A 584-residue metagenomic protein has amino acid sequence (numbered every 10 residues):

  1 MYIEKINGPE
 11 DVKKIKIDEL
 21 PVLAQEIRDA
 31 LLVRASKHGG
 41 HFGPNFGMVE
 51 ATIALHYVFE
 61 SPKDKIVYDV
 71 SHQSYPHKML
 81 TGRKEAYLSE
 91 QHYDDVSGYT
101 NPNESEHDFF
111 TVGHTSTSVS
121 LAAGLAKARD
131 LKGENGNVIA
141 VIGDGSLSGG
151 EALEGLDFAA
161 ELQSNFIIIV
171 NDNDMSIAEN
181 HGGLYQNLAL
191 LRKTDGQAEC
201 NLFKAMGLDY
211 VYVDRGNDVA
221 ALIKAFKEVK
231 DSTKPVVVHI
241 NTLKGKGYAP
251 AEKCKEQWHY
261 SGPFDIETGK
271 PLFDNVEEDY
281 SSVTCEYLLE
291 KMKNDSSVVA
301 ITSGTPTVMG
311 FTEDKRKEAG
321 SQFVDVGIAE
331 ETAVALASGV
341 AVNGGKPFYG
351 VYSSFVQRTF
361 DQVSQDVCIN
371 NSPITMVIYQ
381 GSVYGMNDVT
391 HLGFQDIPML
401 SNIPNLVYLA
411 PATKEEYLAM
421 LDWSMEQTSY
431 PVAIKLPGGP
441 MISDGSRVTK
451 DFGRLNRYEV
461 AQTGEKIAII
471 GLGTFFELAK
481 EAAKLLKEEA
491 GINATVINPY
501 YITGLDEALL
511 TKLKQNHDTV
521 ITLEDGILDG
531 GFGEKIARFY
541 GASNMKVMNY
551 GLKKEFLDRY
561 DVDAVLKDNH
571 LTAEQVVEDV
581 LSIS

Functional and structural regions predicted by a protein language model:
M1-M79, R215: N-terminal amphipathic, basic-rich helices that act as targeting or association modules
D29-S36, D95-T111, G133-I139, T312-G327 (+4 more regions): Glycine/charged-rich beta-loop-alpha catalytic/anionic-binding loops adjacent to active sites
G39-M48, V67-H72, N101-S120, I142-S146 (+7 more regions): Active-site nucleophile and cofactor-binding loops and adjacent substrate-binding regions of central metabolic enzymes
H41-L162, V298, S303, T312-E313 (+2 more regions): Cofactor-binding active-site loop characterized by glycine-rich and histidine/acidic residues
Q73, D108-F264, K270-E277, S282-T284 (+1 more regions): Glycine-rich ThDP/TPP pyrophosphate-binding loop and its adjacent helix/strand module within ThDP-dependent enzymes
A86-V96, E161-M175, C368-Q380: A glycine-rich helix N-cap at a beta->alpha junction
Y248-Q357, Q362-S372, I470-G473: Non-catalytic terminal/interface segments that mediate subunit docking, oligomerization, and allosteric communication
P263, G269-D274, G385-N387, P398 (+3 more regions): Peripheral docking tails and interdomain loops at the edges of cofactor- or intermediate-handling domains
